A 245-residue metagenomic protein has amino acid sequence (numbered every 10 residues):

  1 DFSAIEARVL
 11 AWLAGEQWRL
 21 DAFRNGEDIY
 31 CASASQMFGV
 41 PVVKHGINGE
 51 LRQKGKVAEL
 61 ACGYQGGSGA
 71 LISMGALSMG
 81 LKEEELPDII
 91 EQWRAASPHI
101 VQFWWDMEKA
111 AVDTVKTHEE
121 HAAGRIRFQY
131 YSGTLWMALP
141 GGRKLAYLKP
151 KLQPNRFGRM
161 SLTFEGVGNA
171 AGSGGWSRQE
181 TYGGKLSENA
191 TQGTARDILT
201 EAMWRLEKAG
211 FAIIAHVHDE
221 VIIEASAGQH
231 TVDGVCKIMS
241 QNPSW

Functional and structural regions predicted by a protein language model:
F2-W245: Conserved catalytic core of nucleotide polymerization and phosphodiester-bond processing enzymes
